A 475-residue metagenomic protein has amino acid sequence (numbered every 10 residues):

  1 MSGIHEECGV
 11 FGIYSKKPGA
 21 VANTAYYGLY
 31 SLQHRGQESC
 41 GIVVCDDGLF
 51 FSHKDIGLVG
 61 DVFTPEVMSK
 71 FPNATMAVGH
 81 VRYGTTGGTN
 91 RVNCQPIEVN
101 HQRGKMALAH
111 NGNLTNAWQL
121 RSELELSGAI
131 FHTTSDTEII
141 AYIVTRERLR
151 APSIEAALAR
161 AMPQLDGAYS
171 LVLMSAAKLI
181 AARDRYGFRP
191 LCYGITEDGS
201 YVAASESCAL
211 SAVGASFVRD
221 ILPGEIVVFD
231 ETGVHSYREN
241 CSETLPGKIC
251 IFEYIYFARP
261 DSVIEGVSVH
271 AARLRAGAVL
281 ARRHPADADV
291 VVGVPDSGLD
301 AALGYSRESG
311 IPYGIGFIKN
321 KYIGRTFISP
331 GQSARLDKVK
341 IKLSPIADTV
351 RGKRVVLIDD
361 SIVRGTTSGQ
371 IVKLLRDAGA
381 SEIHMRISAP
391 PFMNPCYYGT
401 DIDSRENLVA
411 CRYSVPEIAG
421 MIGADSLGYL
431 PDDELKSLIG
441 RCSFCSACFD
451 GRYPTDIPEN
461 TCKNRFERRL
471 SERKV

Functional and structural regions predicted by a protein language model:
M1-P223, V228-A288, V294, E382: Conserved short alpha-helical segments that host acidic/polar catalytic motifs at enzyme active sites
T85-T86, N116, I180, F188-R189 (+7 more regions): Flexible loop/turn segments at secondary-structure boundaries
A109, M174, A182-R183, G194 (+12 more regions): Generic beta-strand/beta-sheet core signal
A129, R150-A151, P285-D289, R307-G314 (+2 more regions): Secondary-structure transition/capping motifs at alpha-helix termini and the adjoining loop/turn into the next element
T133, E138-A141, Y313-G324, M421-I439: A conserved beta-strand->alpha-helix junction
R160, C208-A209, S216-F217, I221-E225 (+4 more regions): Phosphate/diphosphate-binding loops
M162, A177, G214-D220, K373-V475: PRPP-dependent phosphoribosyltransferase catalytic core
G310-V355, G365-T366, M393-G399, D403: Short, glycine/charge-rich flexible loops or terminal/linker lids adjacent to PRPP-binding catalytic cores
